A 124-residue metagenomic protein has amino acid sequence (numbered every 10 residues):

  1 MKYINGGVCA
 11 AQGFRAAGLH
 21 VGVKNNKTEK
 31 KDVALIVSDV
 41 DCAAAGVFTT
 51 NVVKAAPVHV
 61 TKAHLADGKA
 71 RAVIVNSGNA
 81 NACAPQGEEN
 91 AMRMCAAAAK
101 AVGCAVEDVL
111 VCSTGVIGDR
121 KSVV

Functional and structural regions predicted by a protein language model:
M1-T49, V53: N-terminal amphipathic/basic leader segments beginning at the initiator methionine
V33-D39, V60-H64, I74: Short beta-strand elements
V53-H64, E88-V102: Short, well-ordered amphipathic alpha-helical segments that serve as non-catalytic structural scaffolds within diverse
K69-V73: Glycine-rich phosphate- or other oxyanion-binding loops that anchor nucleotides, phosphorylated ligands
G78-A80, S113-D119: Acidic, glycine-rich active-site loops and adjacent beta-strand->loop/helix elements that engage anionic groups
V123-V124: Conserved small/polar residues in nucleotide/adenosyl-binding loops
